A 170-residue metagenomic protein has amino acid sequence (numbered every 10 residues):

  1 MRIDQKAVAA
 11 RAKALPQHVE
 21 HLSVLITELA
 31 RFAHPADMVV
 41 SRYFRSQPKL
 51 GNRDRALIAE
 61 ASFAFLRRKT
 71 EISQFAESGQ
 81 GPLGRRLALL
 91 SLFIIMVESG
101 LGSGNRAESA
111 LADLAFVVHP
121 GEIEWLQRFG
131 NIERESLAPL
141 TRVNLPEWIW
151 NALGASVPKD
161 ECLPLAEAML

Functional and structural regions predicted by a protein language model:
M1-L170: Class I Rossmann-like S-adenosyl-L-methionine
